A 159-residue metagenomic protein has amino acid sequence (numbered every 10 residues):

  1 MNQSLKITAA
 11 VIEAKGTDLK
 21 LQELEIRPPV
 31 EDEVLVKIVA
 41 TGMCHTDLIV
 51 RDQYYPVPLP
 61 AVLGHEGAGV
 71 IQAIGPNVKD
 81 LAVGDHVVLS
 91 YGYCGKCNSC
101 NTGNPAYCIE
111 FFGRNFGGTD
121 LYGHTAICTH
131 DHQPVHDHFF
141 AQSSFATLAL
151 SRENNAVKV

Functional and structural regions predicted by a protein language model:
M1-T8: Basic/polar N-terminal segments that are highly enriched at the extreme N-terminus, encompassing both cleavable
I7, D32-V34, T46, A146-T147: Change "...and in nucleic-acid phosphodiester-cleaving endonucleases..." to "...and in nucleic-acid processing enzymes
T8-A10, E25, K37, A68-V70 (+2 more regions): Residues located in well-ordered beta-strands
V11-D18: Extracellular beta-rich ligand/substrate-recognition surface
E25-I26, P58-G64, D137-A141, T147-L148: Short Gly/Pro-enriched turn/cap motifs at secondary-structure boundaries
R27-T41, Y54-N101, A106, R114: Glycine-rich beta-strand-centered segment in the early N-terminal region that forms part of a ligand/cofactor-binding
H45-D52: Cytochrome P450 core scaffold surrounding the K-helix E-X-X-R motif and the conserved "meander" helix-loop region
K96-V159: NAD(P)H dinucleotide-binding glycine-rich loop of Rossmann-like/cofactor-binding domains, especially the beta1-alpha1
